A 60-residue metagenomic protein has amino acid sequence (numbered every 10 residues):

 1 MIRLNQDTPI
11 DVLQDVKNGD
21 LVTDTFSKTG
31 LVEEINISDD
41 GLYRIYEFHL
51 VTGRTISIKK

Functional and structural regions predicted by a protein language model:
M1-K17: Mixed-charge, Lys/Arg-rich low-complexity intrinsically disordered regions
I2-L4, S57-K60: Short acidic DE-rich linear segments
I10, K28-L31: Short, charged beta-turn/beta-strand-edge "cap" motif at the junction between a beta-strand and an adjacent loop
K17, K28, K59-K60: Context-gated lysine
E33-I58: Basic/aromatic-rich interaction segments and small domains that mediate binding to polyanionic partners
